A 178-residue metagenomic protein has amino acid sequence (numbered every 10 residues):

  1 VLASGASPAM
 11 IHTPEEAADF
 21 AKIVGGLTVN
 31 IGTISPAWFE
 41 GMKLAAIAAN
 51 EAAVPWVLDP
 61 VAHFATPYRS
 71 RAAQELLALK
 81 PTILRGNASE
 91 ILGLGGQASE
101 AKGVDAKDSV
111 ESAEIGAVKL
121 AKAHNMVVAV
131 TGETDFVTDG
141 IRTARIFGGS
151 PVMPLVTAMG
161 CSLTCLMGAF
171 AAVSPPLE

Functional and structural regions predicted by a protein language model:
A3-A53, L58: Active-site cofactor/substrate anionic-group-binding motifs, chiefly glycine- and Lys/Arg-rich phosphate-binding loops
S7-A9, G25-T28, P55-W56, T82-L84 (+5 more regions): Structural motif
T13-E15, G32-I34, V61-H63, A88-S89 (+1 more regions): Short, ordered loop/turn segments at secondary-structure junctions
W38-N87: Glycine/small-residue-rich loop that forms an oxyanion/phosphate-binding "nest" at active or ligand-binding sites
Y68-T143: Conserved phosphate/ATP/ADP-binding segment of small-molecule kinases
G93, T157-E178: Short, small-residue alpha-helix embedded
V118, I146-T157: Short pre-catalytic strand/loop immediately N-terminal to key active-site residues, enriched for Gly-Thr
